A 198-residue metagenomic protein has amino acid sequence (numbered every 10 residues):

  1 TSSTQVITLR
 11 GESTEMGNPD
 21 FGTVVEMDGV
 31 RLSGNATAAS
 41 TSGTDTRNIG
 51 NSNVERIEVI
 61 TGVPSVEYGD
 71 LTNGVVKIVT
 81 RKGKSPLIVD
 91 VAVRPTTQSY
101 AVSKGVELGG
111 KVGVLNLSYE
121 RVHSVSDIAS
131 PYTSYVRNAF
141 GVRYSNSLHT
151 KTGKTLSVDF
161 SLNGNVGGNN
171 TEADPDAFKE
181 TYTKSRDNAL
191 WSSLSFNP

Functional and structural regions predicted by a protein language model:
T1-R31: Extracytoplasmic beta-strand/coil segments of soluble accessory domains associated with Gram-negative outer-membrane
S3, F21, N53, T72 (+3 more regions): Exposed loop/turn and edge beta-strand positions of beta-sandwich/beta-sheet ligand-binding modules
Q5-T8, E26, T44-R47, E67-V91: N-terminal periplasmic accessory domains that precede and gate Gram-negative outer-membrane beta-barrel machines
L9-S13, M27-G29, T61, T80-K82 (+1 more regions): Flexible glycine-/small-residue-rich
E15-M16, L32-G34, V63-E67: Short beta-strands and strand-coil junctions in structured, solvent-facing domains, enriched
D28-T61: Short acidic/polar hinge/loop motifs at secondary-structure boundaries that mediate gating or recognition
V54-E58, G74-V75, T80-P95, L115-L117 (+1 more regions): Transmembrane beta-strand segments of Gram-negative outer membrane beta-barrel proteins
D90-H123, S130-P198: Transmembrane beta-barrel wall of Gram-negative outer-membrane proteins
